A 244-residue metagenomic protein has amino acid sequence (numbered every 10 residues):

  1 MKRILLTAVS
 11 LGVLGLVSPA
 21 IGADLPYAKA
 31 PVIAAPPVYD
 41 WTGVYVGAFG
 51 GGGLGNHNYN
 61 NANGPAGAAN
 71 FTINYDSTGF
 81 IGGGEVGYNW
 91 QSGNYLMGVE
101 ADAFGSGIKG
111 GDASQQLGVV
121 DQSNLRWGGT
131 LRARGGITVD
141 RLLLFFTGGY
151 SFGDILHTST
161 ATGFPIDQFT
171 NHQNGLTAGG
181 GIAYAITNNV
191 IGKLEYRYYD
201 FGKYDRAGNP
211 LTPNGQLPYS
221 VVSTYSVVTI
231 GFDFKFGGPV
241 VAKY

Functional and structural regions predicted by a protein language model:
K2-Y244: Gram-negative outer-membrane beta-barrel domains
